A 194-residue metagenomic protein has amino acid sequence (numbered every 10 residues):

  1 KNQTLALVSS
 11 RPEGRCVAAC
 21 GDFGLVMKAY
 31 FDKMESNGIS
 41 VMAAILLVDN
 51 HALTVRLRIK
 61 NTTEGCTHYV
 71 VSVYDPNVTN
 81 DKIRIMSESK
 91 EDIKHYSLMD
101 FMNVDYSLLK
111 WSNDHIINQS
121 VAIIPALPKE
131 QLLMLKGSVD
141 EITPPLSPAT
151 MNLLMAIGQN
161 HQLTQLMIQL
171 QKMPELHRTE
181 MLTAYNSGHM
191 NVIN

Functional and structural regions predicted by a protein language model:
K1-E141: Cysteine-dependent deubiquitinase/ubiquitin-like isopeptidase catalytic cores across multiple families
C16-C20, T143-S147, A156-Q159: Intrinsic-disorder-associated interaction segments
K28-F31, E35, M167-Q171, R178 (+1 more regions): Residue-level detector of alpha-helical secondary structure
T54, T164, N191: Ser/Thr-centric signal marking residues that sit in or immediately flank functional binding/regulatory motifs
H68, L176-H177: Short, well-ordered coil/turn elements that cap or connect secondary structure elements
L146-M155, T179-N194: Ankyrin-repeat boundary/"N-cap" motif
N160-P174, N194: Ankyrin repeat structural motif
